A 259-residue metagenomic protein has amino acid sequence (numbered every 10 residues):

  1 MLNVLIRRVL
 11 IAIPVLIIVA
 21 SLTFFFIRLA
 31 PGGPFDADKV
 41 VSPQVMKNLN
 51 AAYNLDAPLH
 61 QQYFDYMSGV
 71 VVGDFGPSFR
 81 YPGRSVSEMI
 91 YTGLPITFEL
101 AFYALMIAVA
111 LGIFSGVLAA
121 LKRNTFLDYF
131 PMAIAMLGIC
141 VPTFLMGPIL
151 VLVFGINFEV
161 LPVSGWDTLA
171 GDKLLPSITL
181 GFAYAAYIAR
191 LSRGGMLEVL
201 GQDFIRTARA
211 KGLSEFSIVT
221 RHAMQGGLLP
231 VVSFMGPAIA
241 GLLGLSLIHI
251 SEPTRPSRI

Functional and structural regions predicted by a protein language model:
L2-V4, I90-L127, T143, W166-S251 (+1 more regions): Alpha-helical transmembrane segments of integral membrane proteins, especially multi-pass inner/plasma-membrane
N3, N48-A51, D65, G69 (+8 more regions): Short amphipathic alpha-helical coupling elements at transmembrane boundaries
I6-A12: N-terminal signal-anchor/signal peptide hydrophobic helix marking the start of the first transmembrane segment
A12, G93, T97, A133-M136 (+1 more regions): Residue-level signal for discrete positions within transmembrane alpha-helices of multi-pass small-molecule
I13-T23, I96, L100, A104: Helix-terminus/capping and membrane-interface signal
V15-F64, R80, G155-L175: Hydrophobic alpha-helical transmembrane segments of membrane transport/permease proteins and related membrane-embedded
L22-L29, Y66-S68, A133-P162, T179-A183 (+1 more regions): Membrane-water interface segments at the C-terminal ends of transmembrane alpha-helices in multi-pass inner-membrane
D56-I113: An internal, D/E-rich "acidic patch" concept
